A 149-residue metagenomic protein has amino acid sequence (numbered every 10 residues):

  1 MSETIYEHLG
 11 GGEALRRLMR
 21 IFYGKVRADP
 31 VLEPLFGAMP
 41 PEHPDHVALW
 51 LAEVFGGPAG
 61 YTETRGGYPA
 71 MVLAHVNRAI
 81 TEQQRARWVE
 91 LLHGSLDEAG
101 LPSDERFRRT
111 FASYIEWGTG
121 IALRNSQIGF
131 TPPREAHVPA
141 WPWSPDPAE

Functional and structural regions predicted by a protein language model:
S2-I5, R16-D104, R108-Y114, G118-Q127 (+1 more regions): Heme-based O2/NO sensor domains and their adjacent alpha-helical segments, primarily globin folds but also including
H8-E13: Short, solvent-exposed beta-strand/turn "edge" segments of beta-rich domains on protein surfaces
T131-P139: Acidic, carboxylate-rich catalytic segments that either coordinate divalent cations
